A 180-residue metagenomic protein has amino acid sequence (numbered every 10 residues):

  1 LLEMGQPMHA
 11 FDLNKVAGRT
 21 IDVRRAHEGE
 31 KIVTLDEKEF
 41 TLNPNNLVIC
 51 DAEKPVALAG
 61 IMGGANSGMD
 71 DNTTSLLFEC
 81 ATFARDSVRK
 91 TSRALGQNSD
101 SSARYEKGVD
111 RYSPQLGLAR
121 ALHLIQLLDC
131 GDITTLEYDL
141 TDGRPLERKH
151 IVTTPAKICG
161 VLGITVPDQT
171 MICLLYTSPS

Functional and structural regions predicted by a protein language model:
L1-S178: RNA/tRNA-interacting regions in translation and RNA-turnover enzymes
